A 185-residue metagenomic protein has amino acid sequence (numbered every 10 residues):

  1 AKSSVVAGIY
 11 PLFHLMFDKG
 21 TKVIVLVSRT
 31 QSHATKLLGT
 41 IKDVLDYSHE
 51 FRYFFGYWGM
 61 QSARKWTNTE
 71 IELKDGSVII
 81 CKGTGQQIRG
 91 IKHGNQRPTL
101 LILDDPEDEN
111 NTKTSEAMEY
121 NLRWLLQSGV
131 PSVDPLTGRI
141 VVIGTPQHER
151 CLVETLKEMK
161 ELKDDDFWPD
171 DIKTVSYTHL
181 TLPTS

Functional and structural regions predicted by a protein language model:
A1-A7: Walker A/P-loop
K2, H33-K36, R89, H148-L152: Short catalytic/ligand-binding loop motif for oxyanion handling, primarily in non-cytosolic enzymes, centered on
A7-D18: Walker A/P-loop NTP-binding motif
F17-R29: Conserved SF1/SF2 helicase motif Ia
V27-Q87: Conserved nucleotide-state-sensing and coupling region of NTP-binding domains
T69-S115: Conserved RecA-like ASCE ATPase "motif II neighborhood" in helicase/translocase motors
L103-Y177: Signature of the SF2 helicase/ATPase Hel1-core->accessory helical subdomain module
T178-T184: Conserved small/polar residues in nucleotide/adenosyl-binding loops
